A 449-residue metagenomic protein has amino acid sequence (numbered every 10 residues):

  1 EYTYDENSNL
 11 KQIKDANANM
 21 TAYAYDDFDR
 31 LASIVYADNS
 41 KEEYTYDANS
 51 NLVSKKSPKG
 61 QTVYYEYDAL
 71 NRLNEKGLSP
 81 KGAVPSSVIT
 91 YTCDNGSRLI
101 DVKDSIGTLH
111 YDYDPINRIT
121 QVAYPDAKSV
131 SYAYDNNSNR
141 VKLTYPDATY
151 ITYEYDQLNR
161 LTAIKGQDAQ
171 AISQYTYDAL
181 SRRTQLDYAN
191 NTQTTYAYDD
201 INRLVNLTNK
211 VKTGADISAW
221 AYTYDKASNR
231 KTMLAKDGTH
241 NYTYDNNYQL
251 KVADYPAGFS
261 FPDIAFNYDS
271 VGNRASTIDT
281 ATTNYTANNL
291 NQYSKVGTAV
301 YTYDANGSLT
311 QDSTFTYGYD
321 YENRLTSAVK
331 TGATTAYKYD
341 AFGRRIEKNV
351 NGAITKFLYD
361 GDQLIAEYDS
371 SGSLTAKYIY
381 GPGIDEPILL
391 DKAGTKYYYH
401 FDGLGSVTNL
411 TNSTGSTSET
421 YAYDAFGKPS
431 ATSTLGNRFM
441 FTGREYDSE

Functional and structural regions predicted by a protein language model:
E1-Q12, N19-V35, S40-N49, S54 (+13 more regions): Tandem repeat domain/solenoid detector
Y2, Q12-A18, S33-N39, S54-G60 (+19 more regions): Beta-turn initiation residues at beta-strand->coil junctions
Y2, T282-N288, T375-A376, L389-E449: A motif-centric feature for acidic-aromatic and gly/ser/thr-rich catalytic loops and repeats
Y2, Y23, Y44, Y65 (+19 more regions): A residue-level detector for well-ordered beta-strand positions
D5, D15, D26, Y36 (+25 more regions): Short, acidic, Ser/Thr-enriched surface-loop or helix-capping motifs
A24, Y242-V252, N306-K338: Surface-exposed extracellular loop regions of Gram-negative outer-membrane beta-barrel proteins
V84-S86, G214-I217, S260-F261: Short glycine-/Asp-/Thr-/Trp-enriched loop segments that recur within the blades of beta-propeller repeat domains
